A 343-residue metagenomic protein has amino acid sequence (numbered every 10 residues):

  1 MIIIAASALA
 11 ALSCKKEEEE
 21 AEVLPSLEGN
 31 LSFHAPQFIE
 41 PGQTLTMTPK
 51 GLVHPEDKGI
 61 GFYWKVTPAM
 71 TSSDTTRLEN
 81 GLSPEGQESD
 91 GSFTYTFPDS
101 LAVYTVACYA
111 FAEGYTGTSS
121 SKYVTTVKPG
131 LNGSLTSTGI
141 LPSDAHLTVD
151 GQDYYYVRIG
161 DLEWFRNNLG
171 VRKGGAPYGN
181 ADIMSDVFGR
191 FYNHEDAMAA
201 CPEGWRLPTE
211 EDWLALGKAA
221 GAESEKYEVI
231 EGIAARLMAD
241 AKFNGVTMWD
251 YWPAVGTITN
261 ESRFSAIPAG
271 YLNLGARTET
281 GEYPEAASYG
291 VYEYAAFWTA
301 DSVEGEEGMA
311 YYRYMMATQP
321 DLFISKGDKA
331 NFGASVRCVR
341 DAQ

Functional and structural regions predicted by a protein language model:
A6-F38, G114-T116, S121-A145, C338: Bacterial Sec-dependent N-terminal signal peptides
P41-M47: Structural beta-strand segments of beta-rich domains
T48-E56: Acidic, Ser/Thr
F62, P68-Y95: Surface-exposed, flexible coil segments in extracellular/virion-facing regions
S100-V106: Exposed beta-strand face motif in extracellular beta-rich ectodomains
C108-A110: Hydrophobic/tyrosine-rich beta-strand signature of extracellular beta-sandwich/beta-rich modules, prominently
G130-Q343: Conserved positions within compact, well-structured domain cores
